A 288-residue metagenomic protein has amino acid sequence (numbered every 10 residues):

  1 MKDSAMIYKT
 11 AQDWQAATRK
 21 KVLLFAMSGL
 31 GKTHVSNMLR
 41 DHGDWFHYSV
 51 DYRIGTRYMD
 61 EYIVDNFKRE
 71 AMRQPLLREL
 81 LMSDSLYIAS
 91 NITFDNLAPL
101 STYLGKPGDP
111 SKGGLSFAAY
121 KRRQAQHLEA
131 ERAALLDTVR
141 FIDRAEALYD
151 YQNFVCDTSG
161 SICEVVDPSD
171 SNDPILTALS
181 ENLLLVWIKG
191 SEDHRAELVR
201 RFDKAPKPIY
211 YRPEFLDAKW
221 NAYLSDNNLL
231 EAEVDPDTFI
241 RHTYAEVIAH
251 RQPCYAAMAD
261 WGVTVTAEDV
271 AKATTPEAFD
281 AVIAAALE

Functional and structural regions predicted by a protein language model:
S4-A16: Pre-Walker A adenine-sensing motif
L24: Hydrophobic anchor at the beta1->P-loop junction of P-loop NTPases
S28: The conserved Walker
T33-F46: A conserved segment at the C-terminal end of the G1
D44-M59: Short beta-strand-centered segment that lines the nucleotide-binding/catalytic pocket of NTP-utilizing
M59-D60, V64-P168: ATP-dependent small-molecule kinase phosphotransfer cores that center on conserved nucleotide phosphate-binding segments
D157, I175-N228: Conserved phosphate-donor/acceptor-positioning beta-strand/loop module used by diverse small-molecule
N228-E288: NTP-dependent small-molecule kinase module
